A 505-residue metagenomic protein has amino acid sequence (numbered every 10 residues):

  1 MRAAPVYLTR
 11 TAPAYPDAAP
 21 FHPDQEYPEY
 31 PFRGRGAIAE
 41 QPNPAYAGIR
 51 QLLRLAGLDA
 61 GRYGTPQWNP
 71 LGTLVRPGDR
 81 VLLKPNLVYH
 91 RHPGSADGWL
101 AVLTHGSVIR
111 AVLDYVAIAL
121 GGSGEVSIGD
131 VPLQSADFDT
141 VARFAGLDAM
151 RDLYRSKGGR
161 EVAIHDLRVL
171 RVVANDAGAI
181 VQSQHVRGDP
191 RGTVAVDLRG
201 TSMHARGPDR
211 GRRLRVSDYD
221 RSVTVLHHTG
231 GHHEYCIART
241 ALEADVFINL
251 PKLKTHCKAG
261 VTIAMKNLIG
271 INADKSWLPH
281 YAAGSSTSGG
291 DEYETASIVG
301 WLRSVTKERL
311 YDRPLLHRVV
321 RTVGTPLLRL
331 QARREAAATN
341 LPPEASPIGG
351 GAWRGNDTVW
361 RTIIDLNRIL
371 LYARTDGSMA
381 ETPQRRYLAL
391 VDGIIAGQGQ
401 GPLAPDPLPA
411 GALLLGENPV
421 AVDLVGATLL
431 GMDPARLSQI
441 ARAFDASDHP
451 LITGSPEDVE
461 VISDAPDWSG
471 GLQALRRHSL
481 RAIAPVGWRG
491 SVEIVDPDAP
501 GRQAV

Functional and structural regions predicted by a protein language model:
M1-V505: Extended, low-polarity segments enriched in aliphatic/aromatic residues
